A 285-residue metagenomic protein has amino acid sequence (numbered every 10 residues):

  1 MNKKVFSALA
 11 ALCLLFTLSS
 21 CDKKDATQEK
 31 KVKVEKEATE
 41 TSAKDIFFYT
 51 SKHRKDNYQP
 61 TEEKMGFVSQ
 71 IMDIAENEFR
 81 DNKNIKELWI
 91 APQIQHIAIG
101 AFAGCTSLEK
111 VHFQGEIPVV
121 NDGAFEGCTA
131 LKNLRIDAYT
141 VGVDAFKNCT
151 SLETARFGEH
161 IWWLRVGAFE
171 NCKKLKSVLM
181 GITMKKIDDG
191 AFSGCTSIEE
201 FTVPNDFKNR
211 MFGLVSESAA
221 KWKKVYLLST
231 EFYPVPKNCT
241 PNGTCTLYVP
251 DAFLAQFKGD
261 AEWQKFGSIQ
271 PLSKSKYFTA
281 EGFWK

Functional and structural regions predicted by a protein language model:
M1-L9: Bacterial N-terminal signal peptides that target proteins for export
T17-S20: C-terminal motif of bacterial Sec signal peptides marking the signal peptidase cleavage site
D22-K24: Bacterial signal peptide processing site
E29-Y49: Post-signal peptide N-terminal segment of mature Sec-exported envelope proteins
T41-F48, N57-D73, K83-H96, T106-V119 (+7 more regions): Structural signature of tandem-repeat unit edges
F146, L214-S218, N238-N242, D260: A structural signal for leucine-rich repeat
K276-K285: Surface-exposed intrinsically disordered loops and tails
